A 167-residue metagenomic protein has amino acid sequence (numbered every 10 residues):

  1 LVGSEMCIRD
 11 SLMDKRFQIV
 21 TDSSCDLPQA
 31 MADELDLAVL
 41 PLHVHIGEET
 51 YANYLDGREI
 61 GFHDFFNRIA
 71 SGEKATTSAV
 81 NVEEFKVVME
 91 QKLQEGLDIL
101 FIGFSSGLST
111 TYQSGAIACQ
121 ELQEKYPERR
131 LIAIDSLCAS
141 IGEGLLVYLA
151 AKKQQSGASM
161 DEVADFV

Functional and structural regions predicted by a protein language model:
L1-I8: Short, small-residue-biased leader/transition segments that mark boundaries at the very start of proteins
R9-D14: A short acidic-Thr-Gly-centered motif at the start of a beta-strand
K15-R16, L35, Y126-R130: A short helix-to-beta-strand connector/capping loop
Q18-E84: N-terminal glycine-rich anion-binding loop in soluble enzyme alpha/beta folds
I19-T21, F101, A133: Structural beta-sheet core signal
A79-K86, F104-T110: N-terminal glycine-rich "phosphate-gripper" loop used for MgATP/nucleotide binding and carboxylate activation
V87-I99: Glycine-rich phosphate/diphosphate-binding loops that line cofactor/substrate pockets in enzymes
E95, F104, L108-F166: Active-site histidine-anchored catalytic micro-motif
